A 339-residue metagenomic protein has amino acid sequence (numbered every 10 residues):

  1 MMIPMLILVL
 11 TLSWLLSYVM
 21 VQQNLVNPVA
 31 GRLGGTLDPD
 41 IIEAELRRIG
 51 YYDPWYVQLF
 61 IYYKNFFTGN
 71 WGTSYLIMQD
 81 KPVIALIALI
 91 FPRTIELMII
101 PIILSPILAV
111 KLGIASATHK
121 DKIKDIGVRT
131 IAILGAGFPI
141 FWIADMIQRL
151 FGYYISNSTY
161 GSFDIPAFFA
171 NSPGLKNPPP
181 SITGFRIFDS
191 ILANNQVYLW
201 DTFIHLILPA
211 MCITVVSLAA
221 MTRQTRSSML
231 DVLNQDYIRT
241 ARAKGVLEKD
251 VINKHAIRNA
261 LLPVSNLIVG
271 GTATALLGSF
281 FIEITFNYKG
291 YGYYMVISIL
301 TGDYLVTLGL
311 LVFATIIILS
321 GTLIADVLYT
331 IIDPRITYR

Functional and structural regions predicted by a protein language model:
M1, V57-I61, N65, G69 (+3 more regions): Short hydrophobic helices that act as membrane-entry/anchoring signals
M1-D53, A85, L89, P106 (+7 more regions): N-terminal signal-anchor/first transmembrane alpha helix
I7-L15, L134-Y153, L267-T272: Hydrophobic alpha-helical membrane-insertion segments
V9-F60, F151-N195: Hydrophobic alpha-helical transmembrane segments of membrane transport/permease proteins and related membrane-embedded
L10, F91-K124, I140, G174-R339: Alpha-helical transmembrane segments of integral membrane proteins, especially multi-pass inner/plasma-membrane
L15, V19, Q23, A115 (+6 more regions): Hydrophobic membrane-targeting alpha-helices
Y52-V110: An internal, D/E-rich "acidic patch" concept
